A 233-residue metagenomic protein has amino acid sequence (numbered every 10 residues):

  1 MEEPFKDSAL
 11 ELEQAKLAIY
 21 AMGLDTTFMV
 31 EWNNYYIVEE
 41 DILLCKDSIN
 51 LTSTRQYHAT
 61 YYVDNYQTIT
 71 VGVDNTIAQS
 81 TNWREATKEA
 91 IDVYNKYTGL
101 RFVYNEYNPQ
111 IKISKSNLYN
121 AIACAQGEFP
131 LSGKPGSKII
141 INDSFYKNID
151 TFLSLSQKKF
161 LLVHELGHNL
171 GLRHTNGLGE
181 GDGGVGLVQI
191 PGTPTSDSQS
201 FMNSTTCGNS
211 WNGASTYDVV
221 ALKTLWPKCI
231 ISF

Functional and structural regions predicted by a protein language model:
E2-N82, V188-T193: Disordered inhibitory propeptide/activation segment of secreted metzincin zinc metalloprotease zymogens, centered on
T70-N75, N105-A121: Acidic helix-start/capping segments at beta-turn-to-alpha-helix junctions
V71, A78-V103, L225: A short alpha-helix/helix-coil micro-patch that ends at or immediately precedes a cysteine
G72-W83, Y146-L153, Q157, T206-W211: Second-shell loop/turn segments in exported
W83, S114-I140: Catalytic zinc-binding patch centered on the HExxH motif and its immediate surroundings that defines zinc-dependent
Y97-Q110, H174-G181, S232-F233: Surface-exposed patches in mature extracellular/periplasmic domains of secreted proteins
L155-S156, L161-Y217: The catalytic-center signature of Zn2+-dependent metalloproteases
G213-F233: Short, low-complexity, Pro/Ser/Thr/Gly-rich segments in the mature regions of secreted, periplasmic
